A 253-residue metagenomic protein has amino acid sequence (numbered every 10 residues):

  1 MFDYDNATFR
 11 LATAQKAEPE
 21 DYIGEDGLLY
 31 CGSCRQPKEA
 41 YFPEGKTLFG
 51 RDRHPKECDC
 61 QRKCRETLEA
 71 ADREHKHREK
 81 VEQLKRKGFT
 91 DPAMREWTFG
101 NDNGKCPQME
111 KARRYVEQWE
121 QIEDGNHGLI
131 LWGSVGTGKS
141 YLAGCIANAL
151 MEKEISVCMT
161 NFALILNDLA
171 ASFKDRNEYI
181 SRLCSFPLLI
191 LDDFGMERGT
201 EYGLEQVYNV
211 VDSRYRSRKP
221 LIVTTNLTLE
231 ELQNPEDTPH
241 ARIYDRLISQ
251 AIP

Functional and structural regions predicted by a protein language model:
M1-C106: A short, basic N-terminal segment
R95, N101-L129: Pre-Walker A (pre-P-loop) alpha-helix and adjacent loop at the N terminus of AAA/AAA+ ATPase modules, a conserved
W97, K153, S185-F186, S217 (+1 more regions): Structured helix-beta-strand junction loops
P107-V116, A147-L188, R198-E205: Short glycine-rich substrate-engagement loop in P-loop NTPases that contacts/grips substrate
E123-A143: Walker A/P-loop nucleotide-binding motif
N126-I130, S156-V157, L188, P220-I222: Residue-level preference for the first positions of well-ordered beta-strands
L166-L169, M196-P253: Replace "adjacent to P-loop NTPase cores in ATP/GTP-dependent enzymes" with "adjacent to NTP-binding cores
